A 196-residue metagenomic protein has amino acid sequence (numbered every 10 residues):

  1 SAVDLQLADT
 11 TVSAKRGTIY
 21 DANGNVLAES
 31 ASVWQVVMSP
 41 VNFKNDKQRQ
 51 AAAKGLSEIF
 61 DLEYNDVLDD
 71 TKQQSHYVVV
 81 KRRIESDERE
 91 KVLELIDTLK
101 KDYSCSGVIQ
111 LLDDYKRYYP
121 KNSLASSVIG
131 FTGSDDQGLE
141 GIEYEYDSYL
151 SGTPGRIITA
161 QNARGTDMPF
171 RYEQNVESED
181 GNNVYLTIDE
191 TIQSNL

Functional and structural regions predicted by a protein language model:
S1-G55, L62, T166-Y172, N183-N195: Helix-start/capping segments and mature chain N-termini
V12, S30, V67-Q73: Short, glycine-/polar-rich solvent-exposed loops and beta-turns at beta-strand/coil boundaries
A51-E58, D70-G181: Small/polar-residue-rich segments within soluble enzyme cores
I59-V67: ATP-binding catalytic core of ATPases
